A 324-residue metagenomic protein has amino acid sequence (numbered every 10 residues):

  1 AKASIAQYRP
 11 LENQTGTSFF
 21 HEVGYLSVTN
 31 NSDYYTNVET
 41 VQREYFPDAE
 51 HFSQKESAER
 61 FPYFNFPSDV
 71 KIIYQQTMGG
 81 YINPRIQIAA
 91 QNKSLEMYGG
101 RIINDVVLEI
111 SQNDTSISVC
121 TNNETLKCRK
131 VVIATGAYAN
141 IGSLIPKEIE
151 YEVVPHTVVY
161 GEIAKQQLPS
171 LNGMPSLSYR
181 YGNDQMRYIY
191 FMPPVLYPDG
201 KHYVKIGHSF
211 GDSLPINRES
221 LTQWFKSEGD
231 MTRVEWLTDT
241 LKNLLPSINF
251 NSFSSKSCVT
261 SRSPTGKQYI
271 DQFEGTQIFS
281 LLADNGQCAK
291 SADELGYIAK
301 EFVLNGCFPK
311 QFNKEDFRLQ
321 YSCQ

Functional and structural regions predicted by a protein language model:
A1-R60, Y188-I189: Dinucleotide-binding Rossmann-like beta1-alpha1 core, especially the glycine-rich loop that anchors the ADP
K2, S27-Y34, Y74-K93, S227-R233 (+1 more regions): Short beta-strand to alpha-helix junction loop
S18-F20, T135-G275: Active-site substrate-recognition segment that forms the wall of the catalytic cavity or substrate channel
D33, F61-D69, S111-S118, R262-K267 (+1 more regions): A short, glycine/Asx- and small/polar-enriched loop/turn that sits immediately N-terminal to a beta-strand
Y34-Y35, E109, Y138-I141: Glycine-rich nucleotide phosphate-binding loop and flanking beta-alpha elements of Rossmann-like dinucleotide-binding
E50-F52, R101-I103, N251-S254: General small-molecule cofactor/ligand-binding pocket signal
Y74-K130, A134: Helical element adjacent to the flavin cofactor pocket in flavoenzyme catalytic cores
W236-Q324: C-terminal catalytic lobe of FAD-dependent flavoproteins
